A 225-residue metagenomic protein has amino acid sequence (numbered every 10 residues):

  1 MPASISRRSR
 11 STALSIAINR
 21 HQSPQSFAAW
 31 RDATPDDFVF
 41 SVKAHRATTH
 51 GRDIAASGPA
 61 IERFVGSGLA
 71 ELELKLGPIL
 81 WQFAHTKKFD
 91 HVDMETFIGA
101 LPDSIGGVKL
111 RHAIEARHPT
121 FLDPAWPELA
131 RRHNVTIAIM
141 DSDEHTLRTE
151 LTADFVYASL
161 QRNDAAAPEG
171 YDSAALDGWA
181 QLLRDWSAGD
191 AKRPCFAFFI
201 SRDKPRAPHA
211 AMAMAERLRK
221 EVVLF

Functional and structural regions predicted by a protein language model:
M1-F225: Residues lining hydrophobic/aromatic ligand-binding pockets adjacent to catalytic sites
